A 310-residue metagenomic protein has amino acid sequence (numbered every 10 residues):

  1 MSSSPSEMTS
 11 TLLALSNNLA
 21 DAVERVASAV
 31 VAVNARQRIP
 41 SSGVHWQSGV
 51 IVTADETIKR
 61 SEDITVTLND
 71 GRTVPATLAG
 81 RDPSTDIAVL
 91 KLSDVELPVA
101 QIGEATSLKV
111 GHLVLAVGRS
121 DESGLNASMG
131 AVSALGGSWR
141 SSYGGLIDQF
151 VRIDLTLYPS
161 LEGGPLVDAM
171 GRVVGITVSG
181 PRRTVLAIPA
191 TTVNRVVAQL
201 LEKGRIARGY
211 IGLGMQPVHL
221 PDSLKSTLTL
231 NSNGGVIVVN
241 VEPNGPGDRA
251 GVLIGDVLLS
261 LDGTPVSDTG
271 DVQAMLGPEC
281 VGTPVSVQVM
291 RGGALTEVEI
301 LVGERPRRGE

Functional and structural regions predicted by a protein language model:
M1-S2, R36-P40, W46-I87, L92-V95: Catalytic-histidine neighborhood of serine endopeptidases, predominantly the chymotrypsin-like S1/PA family
M1-S3, M8-T11, D21, Q47 (+4 more regions): C-terminal recognition in membrane/secretory proteostasis and scaffolding
T11-A22, A29-S48, A54, R72-P75 (+4 more regions): A conserved glycine-rich beta-strand in the N-terminal activation segment of trypsin-fold
A27-A29, S93-Q101, N126-R182, A190-R195 (+1 more regions): Active-site region of chymotrypsin-like
V30-N34, I51-D55, L108-S120, I153-T156 (+4 more regions): Active-site-proximal beta-strands of protease catalytic cores
Q37-P40, R60-S61, Y158-E162, G235 (+2 more regions): Short, small/polar residue-rich loop motifs at catalytic or cofactor-binding pockets
R38, S48, K59, R81-T85 (+3 more regions): Short, conserved beta-turn/loop elements at beta-strand boundaries and strand-helix junctions
R60-L78, V95, K109-A116, L125-R140 (+4 more regions): Beta-strand/loop subdomains of soluble extracytoplasmic proteins
